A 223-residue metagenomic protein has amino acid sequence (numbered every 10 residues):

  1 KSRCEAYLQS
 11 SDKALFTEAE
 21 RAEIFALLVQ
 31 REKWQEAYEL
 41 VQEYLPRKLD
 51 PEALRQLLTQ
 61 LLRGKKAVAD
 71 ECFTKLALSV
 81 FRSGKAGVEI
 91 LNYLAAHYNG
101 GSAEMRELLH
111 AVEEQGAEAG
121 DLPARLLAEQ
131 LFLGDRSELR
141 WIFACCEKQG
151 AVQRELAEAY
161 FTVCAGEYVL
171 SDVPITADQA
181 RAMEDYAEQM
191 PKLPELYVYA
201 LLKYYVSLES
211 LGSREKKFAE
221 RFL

Functional and structural regions predicted by a protein language model:
R3-S11, E36-Y44, V68-F81, S102-G116 (+3 more regions): Alpha-helical repeat scaffolds
Y7, A14, Y204-S210: Intrinsic disorder/low-complexity segments
A14-E23, E32-A37, R47-L58, A69-F73 (+7 more regions): Generic helix N-cap/helix-start motif at coil->alpha-helix transitions
L27, Q60, S79, Y93-H97 (+3 more regions): Residue-level signature for tetratricopeptide repeat
K65-K66, G84, Y98-S102, Y168-V169 (+1 more regions): Short coil/turn linking the two alpha-helices of tandem helical-hairpin repeats
Y93, A182-M183, L201: Amphipathic, non-membrane alpha-helical rod segments
